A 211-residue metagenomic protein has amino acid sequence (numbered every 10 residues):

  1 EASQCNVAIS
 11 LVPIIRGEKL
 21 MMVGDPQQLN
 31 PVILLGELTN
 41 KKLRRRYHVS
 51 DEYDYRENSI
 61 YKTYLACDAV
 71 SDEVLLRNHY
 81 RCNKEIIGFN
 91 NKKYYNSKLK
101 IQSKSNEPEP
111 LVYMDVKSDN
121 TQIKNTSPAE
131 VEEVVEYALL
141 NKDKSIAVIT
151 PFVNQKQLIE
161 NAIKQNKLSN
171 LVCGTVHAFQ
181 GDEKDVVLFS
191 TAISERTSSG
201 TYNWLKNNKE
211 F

Functional and structural regions predicted by a protein language model:
E1-F211: Conserved helicase motor core of SF1/SF2 NTP-dependent helicases
